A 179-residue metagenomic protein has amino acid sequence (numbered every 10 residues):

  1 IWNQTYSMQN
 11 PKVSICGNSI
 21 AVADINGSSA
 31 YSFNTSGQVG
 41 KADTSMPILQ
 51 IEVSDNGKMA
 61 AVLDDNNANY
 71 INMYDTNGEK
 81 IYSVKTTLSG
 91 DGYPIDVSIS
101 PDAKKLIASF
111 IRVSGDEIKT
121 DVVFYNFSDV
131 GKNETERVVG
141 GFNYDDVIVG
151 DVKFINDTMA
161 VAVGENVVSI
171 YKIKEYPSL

Functional and structural regions predicted by a protein language model:
I1-M46: Post-signal peptide N-terminal segment of secreted/secretory-pathway proteins
I1-T5, G37-D43, K80-T87, N133-N143 (+1 more regions): A short beta-strand motif characteristic of beta-propeller blades
Y6-N18, M46-D55, G90-S98, N143-I155 (+1 more regions): Repeated scaffold domains used in trafficking and secretory/extracellular systems, primarily beta-propellers
I20, M59-A60, A103-L106, M159-A160: Hydrophobic beta-strand positions that form the internal "hydrophobic ladder" of WD40/Gbeta-like beta-propeller blades
A23, V62-L63, A108-I111, A162-V163: Residue-level marker for isolated small/hydroxyl-bearing positions within beta-strands of beta-sheet-rich domains
S28-S32, A68-M73, S114-N126, E165-I173: Structural motif
N34-G37, Y74-E79, F127-V130, I173-Y176: Short loop/turn segments that connect beta-strands within beta-propeller blades
Q38-M59, A68-N69, E79-D96: Asp-box/WD-like beta-propeller blade repeats and closely related beta-sheet repeat scaffolds
